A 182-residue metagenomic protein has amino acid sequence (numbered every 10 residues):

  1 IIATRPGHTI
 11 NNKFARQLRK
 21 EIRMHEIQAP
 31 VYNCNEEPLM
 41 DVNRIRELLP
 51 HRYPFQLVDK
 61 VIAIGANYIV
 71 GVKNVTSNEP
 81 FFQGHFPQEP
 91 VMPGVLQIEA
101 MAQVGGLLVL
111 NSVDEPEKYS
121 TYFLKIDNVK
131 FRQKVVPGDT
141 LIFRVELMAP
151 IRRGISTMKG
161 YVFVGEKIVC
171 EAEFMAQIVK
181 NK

Functional and structural regions predicted by a protein language model:
I1-T4, V61, I126-G165: Hydrophobic beta-sheet segments that form the core/acyl-binding groove of ACP/CoA-dependent acyl-chain-processing
A3-R46, V169-K182: Segments adjacent to and within acyl-thioester-processing domains across lipid and secondary-metabolism enzymes
K20, G71, F143-R144, M158-G160 (+1 more regions): Hydrophobic residues positioned within well-ordered beta-strands of beta-sheet architectures
P30-L39, G105-R144, V169, A176: Hydrophobic beta-strand-centered segment that forms part of the acyl-chain substrate-binding groove
V42-R52, K118: Short aromatic-glycine motifs in intrinsically disordered, low-complexity regions
R52-M92: Catalytic strand-loop segment that frames the active site of acyl-thioester-processing enzymes
V61, M92-P116: Active-site helix/loop of acyl-thioester processing domains in fatty-acid/polyketide metabolism, spanning hotdog-fold
V75-S77, A149-I151, V164-E166, A176-I178: Beta-strand elements of well-folded, non-transmembrane domains
